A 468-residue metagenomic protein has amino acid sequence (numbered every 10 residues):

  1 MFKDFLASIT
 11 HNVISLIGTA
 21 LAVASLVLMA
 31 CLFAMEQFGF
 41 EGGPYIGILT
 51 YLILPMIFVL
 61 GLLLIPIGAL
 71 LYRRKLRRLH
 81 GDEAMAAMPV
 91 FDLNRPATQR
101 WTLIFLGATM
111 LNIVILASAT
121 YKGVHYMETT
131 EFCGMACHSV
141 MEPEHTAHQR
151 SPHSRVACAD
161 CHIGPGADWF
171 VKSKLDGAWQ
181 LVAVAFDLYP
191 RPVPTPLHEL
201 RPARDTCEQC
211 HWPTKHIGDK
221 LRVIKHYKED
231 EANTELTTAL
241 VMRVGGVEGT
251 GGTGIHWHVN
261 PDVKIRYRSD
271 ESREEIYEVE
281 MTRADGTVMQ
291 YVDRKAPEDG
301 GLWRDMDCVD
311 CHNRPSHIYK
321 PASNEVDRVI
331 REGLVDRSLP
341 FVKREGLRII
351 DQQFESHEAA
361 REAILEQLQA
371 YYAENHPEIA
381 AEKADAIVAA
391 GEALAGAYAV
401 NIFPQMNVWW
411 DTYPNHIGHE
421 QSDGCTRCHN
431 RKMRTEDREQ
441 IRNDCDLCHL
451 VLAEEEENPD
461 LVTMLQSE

Functional and structural regions predicted by a protein language model:
M1-S8: Short, Lys/Arg-rich, polar N-terminal cytosolic tail immediately upstream of the first transmembrane signal-anchor
A7, Q37-V59, I65-P202, K220-L302 (+4 more regions): Sequence context of c-type cytochrome heme-c attachment sites
N12-V23, L52-V59: Alpha-helical transmembrane segments of integral membrane proteins
V23-E36: Alpha-helical transmembrane segments of multi-pass membrane proteins
C133, C158, C207-C210, C308 (+2 more regions): Short cysteine-rich clusters marking metal-coordination/redox-active sites
H162, H211-T214, H312, H429: Helix-to-catalytic-loop junction in kinase catalytic cores
K215, L450-E454: Short Cys/His-rich micro-motifs in 6-15 aa windows
L302-H376: Mixed-charge (acidic/basic) macromolecular-recognition segments
